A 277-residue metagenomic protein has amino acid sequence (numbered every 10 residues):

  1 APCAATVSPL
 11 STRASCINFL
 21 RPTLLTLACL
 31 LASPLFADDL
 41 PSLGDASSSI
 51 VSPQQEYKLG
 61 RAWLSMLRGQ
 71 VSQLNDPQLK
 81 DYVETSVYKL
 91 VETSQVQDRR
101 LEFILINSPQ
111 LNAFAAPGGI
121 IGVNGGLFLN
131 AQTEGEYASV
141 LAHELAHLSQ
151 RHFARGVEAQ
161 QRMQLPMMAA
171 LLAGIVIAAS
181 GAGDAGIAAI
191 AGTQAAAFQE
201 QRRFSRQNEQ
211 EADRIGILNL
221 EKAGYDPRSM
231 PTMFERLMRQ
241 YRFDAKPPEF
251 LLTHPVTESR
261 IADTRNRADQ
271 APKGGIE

Functional and structural regions predicted by a protein language model:
C3, S11-L24: Bacterial N-terminal signal peptides that target proteins for export
F19-F114, A197-F198, Q240-F243: Hydrophobic or amphipathic, alpha-helical segments that drive membrane association/targeting
L43-I50, R61, Q73, D81 (+1 more regions): Extracytoplasmic and endomembrane cell-envelope/extracellular-matrix remodeling and assembly machinery
Q70-D81, T93-F103, F153-Q160, D184-A188 (+1 more regions): Surface-exposed patches in mature extracellular/periplasmic domains of secreted proteins
V123, S139-H147, R151, A212: Active-site recognition of the HExxH zinc-binding catalytic motif
G125-S139: Short pre-active-site segment immediately N-terminal to the catalytic Zn-binding motif
G135, L145-R162, S180: Catalytic Zn2+-binding segment of zinc metalloproteases
L165-S180, D184, A188-A197: Membrane-active amphipathic alpha-helices enriched in small hydrophobic residues
